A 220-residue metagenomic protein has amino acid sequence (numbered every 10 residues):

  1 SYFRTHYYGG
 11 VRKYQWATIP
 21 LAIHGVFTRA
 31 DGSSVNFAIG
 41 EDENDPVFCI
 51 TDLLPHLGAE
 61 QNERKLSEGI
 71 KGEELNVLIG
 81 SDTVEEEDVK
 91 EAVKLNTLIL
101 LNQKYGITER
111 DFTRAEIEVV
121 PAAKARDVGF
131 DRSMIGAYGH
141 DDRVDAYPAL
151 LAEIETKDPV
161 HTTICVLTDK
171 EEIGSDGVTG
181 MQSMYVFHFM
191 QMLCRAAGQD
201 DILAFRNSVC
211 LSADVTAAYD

Functional and structural regions predicted by a protein language model:
S1-D220: N-terminal hydrophobic/helix-forming segments and targeting peptides
